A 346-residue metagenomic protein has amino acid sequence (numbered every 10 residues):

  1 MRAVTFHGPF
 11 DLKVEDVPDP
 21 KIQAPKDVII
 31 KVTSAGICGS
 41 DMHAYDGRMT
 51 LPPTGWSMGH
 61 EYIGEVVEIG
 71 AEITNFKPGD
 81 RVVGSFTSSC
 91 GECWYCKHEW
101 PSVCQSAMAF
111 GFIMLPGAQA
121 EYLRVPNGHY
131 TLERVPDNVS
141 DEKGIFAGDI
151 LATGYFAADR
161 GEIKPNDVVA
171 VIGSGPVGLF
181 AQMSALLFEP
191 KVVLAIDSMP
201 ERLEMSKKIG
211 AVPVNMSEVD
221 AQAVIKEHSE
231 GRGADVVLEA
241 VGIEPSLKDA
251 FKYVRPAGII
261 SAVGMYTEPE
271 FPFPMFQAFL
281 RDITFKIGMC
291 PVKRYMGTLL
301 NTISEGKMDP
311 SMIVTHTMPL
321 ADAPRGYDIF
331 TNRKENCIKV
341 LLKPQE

Functional and structural regions predicted by a protein language model:
M1, V219, K248-K252, K293-E346: C-terminal hydrophobic helical "lid"/dimerization subdomain of Rossmann-like NAD(P)H-dependent oxidoreductases
P18-A35, R48-W94, P116, P136-N138: Glycine-rich beta-strand-centered segment in the early N-terminal region that forms part of a ligand/cofactor-binding
Q23-A24, K77-P78, K164, R255 (+1 more regions): Residue-level recognition of short, solvent-exposed, well-ordered loop/turn junctions that link secondary-structure
C90-I172, S311: NAD(P)H dinucleotide-binding glycine-rich loop of Rossmann-like/cofactor-binding domains, especially the beta1-alpha1
D137-V219, A223: Mid-domain Rossmann-like dinucleotide-binding core that forms the NAD(H)/NADP(H) cofactor-binding site
G161-E162, F188, E204, I209-T284 (+1 more regions): Glycine-rich cofactor phosphate-binding loops and adjacent beta1-alpha1 units of small-molecule cofactor enzyme domains
I259-S261, F273-I313: Rossmann-fold dehydrogenase core element
